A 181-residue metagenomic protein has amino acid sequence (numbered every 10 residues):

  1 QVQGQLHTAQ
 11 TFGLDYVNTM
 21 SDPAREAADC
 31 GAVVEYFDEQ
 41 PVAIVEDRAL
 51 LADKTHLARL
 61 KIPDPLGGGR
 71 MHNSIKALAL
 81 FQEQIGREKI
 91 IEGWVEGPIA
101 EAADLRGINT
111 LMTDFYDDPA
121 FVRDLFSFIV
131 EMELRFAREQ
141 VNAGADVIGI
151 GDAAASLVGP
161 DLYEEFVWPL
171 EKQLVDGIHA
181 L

Functional and structural regions predicted by a protein language model:
Q1-A9, K89, A180-L181: Short intrinsically disordered, low-complexity coil segments enriched in acidic
Q1-Q5, D53-P63, P98-I99, L105: An N-terminal domain-start capping segment
Q3-S21, E139-G144: Catalytic domains of carbohydrate-active enzymes, especially glycoside hydrolases
D15, Q40-E46, P63-L181: Active-site loop segments of alpha/beta catalytic cores
T19-D29, G93-A100: Short, glycine/charge-rich beta-strand/loop segments that flank catalytic centers and engage negatively charged groups
P23-D64, R87-E88: A contiguous, low-structure linker/loop signature
